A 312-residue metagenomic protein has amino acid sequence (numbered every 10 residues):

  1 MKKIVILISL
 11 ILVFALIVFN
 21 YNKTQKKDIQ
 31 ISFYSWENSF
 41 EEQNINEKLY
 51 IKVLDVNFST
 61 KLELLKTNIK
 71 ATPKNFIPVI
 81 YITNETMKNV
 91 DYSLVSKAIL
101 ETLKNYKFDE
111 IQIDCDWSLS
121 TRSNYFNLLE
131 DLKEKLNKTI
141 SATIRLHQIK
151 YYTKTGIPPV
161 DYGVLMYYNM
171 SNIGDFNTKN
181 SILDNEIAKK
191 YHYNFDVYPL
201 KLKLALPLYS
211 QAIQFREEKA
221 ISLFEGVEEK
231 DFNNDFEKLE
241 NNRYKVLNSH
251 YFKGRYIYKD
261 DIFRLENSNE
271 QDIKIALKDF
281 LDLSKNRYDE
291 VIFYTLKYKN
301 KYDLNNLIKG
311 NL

Functional and structural regions predicted by a protein language model:
V5-F19: Hydrophobic membrane-insertion alpha-helices, especially the h-region of bacterial N-terminal signal peptides
V18-D28: Aromatic-capped interface at the extracytoplasmic side of an N-terminal signal-anchor transmembrane helix
K27-E37, V53-L165: Chitinase-like catalytic core of GlcNAc-active glycosidases
S35-E41, Y298: Short polar catalytic/cofactor-binding loops
L49, I113, G163, L204 (+1 more regions): Conserved, mostly hydrophobic/aromatic
E130-E229: Substrate-binding surface in catalytic domains of secreted glycosidases
F215-A276: Glycan-binding loop/region signatures in secreted carbohydrate-active enzymes
I273-L312: C-terminal/domain-terminus segments
